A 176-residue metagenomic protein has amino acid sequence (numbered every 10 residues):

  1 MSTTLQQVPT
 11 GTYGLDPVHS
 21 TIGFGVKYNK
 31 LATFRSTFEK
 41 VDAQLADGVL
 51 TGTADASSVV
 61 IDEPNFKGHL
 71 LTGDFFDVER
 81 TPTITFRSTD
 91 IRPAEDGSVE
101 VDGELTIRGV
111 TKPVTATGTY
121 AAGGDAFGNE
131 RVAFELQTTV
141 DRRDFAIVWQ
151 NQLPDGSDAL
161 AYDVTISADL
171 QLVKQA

Functional and structural regions predicted by a protein language model:
M1-A176: Low-complexity, acidic/polar, glycine-enriched regions of mature
